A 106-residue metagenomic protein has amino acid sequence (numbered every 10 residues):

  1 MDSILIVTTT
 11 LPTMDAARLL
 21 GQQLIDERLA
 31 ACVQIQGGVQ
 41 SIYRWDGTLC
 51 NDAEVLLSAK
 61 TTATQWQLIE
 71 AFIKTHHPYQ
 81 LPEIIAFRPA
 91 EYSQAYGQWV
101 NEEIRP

Functional and structural regions predicted by a protein language model:
M1-P106: Positively charged, small/polar-rich N-terminal and surface patches that mediate targeting and assembly and bind
